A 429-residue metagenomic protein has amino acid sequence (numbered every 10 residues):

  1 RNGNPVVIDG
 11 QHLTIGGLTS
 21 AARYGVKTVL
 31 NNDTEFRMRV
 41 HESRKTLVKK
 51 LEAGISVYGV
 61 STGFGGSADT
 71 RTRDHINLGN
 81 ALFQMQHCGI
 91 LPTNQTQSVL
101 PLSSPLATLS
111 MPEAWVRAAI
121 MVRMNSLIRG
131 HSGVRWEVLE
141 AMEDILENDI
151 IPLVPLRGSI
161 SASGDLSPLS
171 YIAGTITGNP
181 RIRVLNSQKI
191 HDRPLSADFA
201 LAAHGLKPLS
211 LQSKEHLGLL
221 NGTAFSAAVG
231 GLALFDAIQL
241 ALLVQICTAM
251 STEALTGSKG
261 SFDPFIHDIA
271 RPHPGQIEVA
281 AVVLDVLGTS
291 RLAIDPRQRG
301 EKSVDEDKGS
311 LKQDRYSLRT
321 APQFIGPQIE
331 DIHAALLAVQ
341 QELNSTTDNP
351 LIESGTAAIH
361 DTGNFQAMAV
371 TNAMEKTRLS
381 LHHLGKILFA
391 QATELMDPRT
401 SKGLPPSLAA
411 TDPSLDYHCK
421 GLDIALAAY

Functional and structural regions predicted by a protein language model:
R1-A53: N- or domain-start disorder-to-order transition segments that initiate the globular core
P5-I15, A197-N221, L292-D307, T346-D348: Acidic, low-complexity proline/glycine-rich segments
R37-S56, A141-L156, H204, P208-L209 (+1 more regions): Short, hydrophobic/aliphatic alpha-helical segments
G66-A81: Glycine-rich loop at the start of a catalytic domain that most often binds anionic cofactors/ligands
L91-P92, T96-H273: Active-site cavity-forming subdomains of large catalytic enzyme subunits
T252-K386: Accessory "access/gating" subregions that flank catalytic or transport cores
M368-Y429: C-terminal catalytic subdomain
